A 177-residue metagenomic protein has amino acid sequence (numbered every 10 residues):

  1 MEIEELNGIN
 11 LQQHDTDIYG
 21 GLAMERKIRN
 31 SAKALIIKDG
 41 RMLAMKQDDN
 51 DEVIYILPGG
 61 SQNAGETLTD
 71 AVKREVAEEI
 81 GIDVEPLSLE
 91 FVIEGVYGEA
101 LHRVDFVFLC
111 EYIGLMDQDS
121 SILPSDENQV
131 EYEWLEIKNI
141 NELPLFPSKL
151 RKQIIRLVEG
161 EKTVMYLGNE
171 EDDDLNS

Functional and structural regions predicted by a protein language model:
M1-A23: N-terminal amphipathic/basic-hydrophobic helices that include classical n-h-c signal peptides and signal-anchor
E2-I3, E52-V53, S125-S177: Nudix hydrolase/Nudix homology domain
I18-L43, V92: Conserved N-terminal beta-strand and adjoining loop/helix that marks the start of the Nudix/MutT-like hydrolase domain
Q47: Short loop/turn segments immediately following the C-termini of beta-strands
N50-V53, A100-H102: A conserved beta-turn-beta hairpin within the catalytic core of GNAT-like acetyltransferases that forms part
I56-L57: A short gly/proline-enriched turn/hairpin at secondary-structure junctions
Q62-E85, G95-F146: Unchanged
L87-F91: Conserved S-adenosyl-L-methionine
